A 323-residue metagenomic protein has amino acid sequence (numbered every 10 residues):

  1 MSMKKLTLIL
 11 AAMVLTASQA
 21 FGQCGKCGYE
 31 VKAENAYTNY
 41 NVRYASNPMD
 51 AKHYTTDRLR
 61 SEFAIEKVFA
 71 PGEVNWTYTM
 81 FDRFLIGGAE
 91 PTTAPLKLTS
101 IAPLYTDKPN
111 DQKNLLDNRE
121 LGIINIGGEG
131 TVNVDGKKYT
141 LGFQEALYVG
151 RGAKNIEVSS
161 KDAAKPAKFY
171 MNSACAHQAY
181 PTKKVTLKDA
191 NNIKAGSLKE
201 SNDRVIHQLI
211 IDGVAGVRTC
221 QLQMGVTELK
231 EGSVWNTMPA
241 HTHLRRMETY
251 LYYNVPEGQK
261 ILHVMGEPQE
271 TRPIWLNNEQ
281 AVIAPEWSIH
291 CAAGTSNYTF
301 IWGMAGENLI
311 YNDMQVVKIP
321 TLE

Functional and structural regions predicted by a protein language model:
M1-G28: Bacterial Sec-dependent N-terminal signal peptides
Y29-T106, N110-Q112, E120-L121, L322: Hydrophobic, proline/glycine-rich low-complexity stretches
K67-P109, R204-E248: A short glycine-rich, His/Asp/Glu-containing loop-to-beta-strand
T79-F81, D107-L121, V234-T249, E257-G258 (+3 more regions): A short beta-loop-beta micro-motif enriched in histidine and acidic residues
L115-F143, Y253-N278, Q315: A short beta-strand-loop-beta hairpin characteristic of the jelly-roll/cupin
G127-C175: Acidic, low-complexity central loop/insert segments
L141-K161, W275-S296, G303-A305: Conserved metal-binding segment of the jelly-roll/cupin
A163-V205, I301-E323: Double-stranded beta-helix
